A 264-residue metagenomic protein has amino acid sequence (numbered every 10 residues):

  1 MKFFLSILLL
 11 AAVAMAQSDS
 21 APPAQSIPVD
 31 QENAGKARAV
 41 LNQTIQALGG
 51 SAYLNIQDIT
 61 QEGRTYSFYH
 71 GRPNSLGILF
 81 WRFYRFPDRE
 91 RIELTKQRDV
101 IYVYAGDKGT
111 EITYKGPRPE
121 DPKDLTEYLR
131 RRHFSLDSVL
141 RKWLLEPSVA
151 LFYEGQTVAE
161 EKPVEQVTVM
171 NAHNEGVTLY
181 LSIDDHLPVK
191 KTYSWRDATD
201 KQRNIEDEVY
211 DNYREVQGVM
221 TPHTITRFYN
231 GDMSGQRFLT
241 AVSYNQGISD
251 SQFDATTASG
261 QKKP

Functional and structural regions predicted by a protein language model:
F3-A12: Sec-dependent N-terminal signal peptides
A16, R98, E160-T256: Gly/Pro-enriched, hydrophobic low-complexity segments that function as extracytoplasmic propeptides/linkers
Q17-P28: Cleaved targeting-peptide boundary
Q25, Q31-E32, R38-R118, S148-F152: N-terminal mature ectodomain segment of secretory-pathway/periplasmic proteins
R85, V103-Y104, Y153, V158 (+2 more regions): Generic beta-strand structural signal
T110-L140: Acidic/charged, solvent-exposed loop-and-adjacent secondary-structure segments enriched in E/D, K/R, S/T, and G/P
L129-T168, P188-T192: Short, conserved active-site entrance elements at the starts or edges of catalytic domains
D254-P264: Gram-negative outer-membrane assembly/targeting C-terminal domains
